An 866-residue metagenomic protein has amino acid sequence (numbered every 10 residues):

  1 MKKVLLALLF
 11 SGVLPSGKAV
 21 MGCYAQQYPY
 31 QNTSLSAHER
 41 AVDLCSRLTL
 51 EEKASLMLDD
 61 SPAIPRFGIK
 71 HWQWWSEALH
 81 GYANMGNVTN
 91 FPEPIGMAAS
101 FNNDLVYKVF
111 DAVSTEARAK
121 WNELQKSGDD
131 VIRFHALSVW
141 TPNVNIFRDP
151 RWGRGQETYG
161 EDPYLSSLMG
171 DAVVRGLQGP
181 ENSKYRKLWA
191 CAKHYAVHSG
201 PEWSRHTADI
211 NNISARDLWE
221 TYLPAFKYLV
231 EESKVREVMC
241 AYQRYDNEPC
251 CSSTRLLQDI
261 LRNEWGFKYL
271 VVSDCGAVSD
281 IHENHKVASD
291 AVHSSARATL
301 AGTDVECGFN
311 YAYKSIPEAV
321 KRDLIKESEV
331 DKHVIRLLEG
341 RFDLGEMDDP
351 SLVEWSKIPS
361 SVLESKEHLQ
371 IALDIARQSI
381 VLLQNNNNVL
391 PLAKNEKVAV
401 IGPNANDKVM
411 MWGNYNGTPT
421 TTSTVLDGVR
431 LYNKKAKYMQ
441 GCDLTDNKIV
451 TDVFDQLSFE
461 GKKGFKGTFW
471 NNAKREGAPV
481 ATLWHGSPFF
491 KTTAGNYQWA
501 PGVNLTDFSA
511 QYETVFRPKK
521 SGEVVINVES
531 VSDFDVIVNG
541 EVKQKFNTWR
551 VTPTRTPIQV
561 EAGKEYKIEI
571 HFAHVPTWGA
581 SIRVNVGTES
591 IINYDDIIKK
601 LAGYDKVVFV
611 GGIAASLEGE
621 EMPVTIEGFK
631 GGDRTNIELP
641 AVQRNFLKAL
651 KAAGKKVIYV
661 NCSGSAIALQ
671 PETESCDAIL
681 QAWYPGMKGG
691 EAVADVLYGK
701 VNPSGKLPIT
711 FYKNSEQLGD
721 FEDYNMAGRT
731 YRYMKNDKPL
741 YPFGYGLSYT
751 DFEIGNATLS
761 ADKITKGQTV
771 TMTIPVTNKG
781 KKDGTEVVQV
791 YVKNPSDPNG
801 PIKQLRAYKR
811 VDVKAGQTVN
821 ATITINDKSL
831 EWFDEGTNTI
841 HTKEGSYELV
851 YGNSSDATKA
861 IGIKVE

Functional and structural regions predicted by a protein language model:
M1-Q27: Bacterial Sec-dependent N-terminal signal peptides
L6, I598, K859: Glycine/Thr-rich phosphate-binding loops that ligate phosphate moieties of nucleotide and other phosphorylated ligands
G17-E835, T839-S855, K864-E866: Glycoside hydrolase catalytic-domain context in secreted enzymes
